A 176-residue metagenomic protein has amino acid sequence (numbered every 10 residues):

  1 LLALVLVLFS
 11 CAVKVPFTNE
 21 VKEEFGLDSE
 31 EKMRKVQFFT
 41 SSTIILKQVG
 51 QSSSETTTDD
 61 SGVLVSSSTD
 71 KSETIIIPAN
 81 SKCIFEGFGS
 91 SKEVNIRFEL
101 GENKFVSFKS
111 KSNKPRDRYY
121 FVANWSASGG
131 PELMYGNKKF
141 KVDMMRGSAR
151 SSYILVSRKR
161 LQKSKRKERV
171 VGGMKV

Functional and structural regions predicted by a protein language model:
L1-A3: Sec-dependent signal peptide recognition, specifically the positively charged N-region followed immediately by
V7-S10: C-terminal motif of bacterial Sec signal peptides marking the signal peptidase cleavage site
A12-V15: Bacterial signal peptide processing site
T18-T40: Post-signal peptide N-terminal segment of mature Sec-exported envelope proteins
T43-K71: Mixed-charge, low-complexity intrinsically disordered segments
T69-K114: Mid-length scaffold segments of soluble, non-membrane domains
V106-G130: Flexible, solvent-exposed short loops/turns enriched in glycine
S126-V176: C-terminal partner/receptor-binding element of secreted or periplasmic proteins
